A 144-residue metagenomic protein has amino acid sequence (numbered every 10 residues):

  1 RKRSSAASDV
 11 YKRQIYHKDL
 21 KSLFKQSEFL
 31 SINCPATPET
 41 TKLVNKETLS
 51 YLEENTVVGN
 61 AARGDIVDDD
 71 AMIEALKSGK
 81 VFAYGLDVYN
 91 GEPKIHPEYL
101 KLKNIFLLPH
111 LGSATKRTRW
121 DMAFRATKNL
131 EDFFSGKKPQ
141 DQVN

Functional and structural regions predicted by a protein language model:
R1-Y11: Single conserved hydrophobic/aromatic residue that forms the stacking wall/gate of nucleotide- or nucleobase-binding
R3, L23, A71, R119-M122: Generic hydrophobic secondary-structure packing signal
S4, S27, S31, S113-T115: Short linear Ser/Thr-Pro motifs
D9-E98: Rossmann-like adenosine-cofactor binding region
E92-N144: C-terminal helix-to-coil terminal segments
